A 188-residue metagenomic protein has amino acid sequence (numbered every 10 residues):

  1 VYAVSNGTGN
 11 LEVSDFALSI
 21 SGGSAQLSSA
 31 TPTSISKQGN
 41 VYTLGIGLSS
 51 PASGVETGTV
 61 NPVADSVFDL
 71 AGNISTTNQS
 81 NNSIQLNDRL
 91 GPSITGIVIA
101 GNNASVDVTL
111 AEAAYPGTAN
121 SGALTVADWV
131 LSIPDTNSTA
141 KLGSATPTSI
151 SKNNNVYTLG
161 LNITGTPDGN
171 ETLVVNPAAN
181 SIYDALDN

Functional and structural regions predicted by a protein language model:
V1-N188: Non-catalytic beta-sheet/beta-sandwich ligand-binding modules that flank or precede catalytic cores
